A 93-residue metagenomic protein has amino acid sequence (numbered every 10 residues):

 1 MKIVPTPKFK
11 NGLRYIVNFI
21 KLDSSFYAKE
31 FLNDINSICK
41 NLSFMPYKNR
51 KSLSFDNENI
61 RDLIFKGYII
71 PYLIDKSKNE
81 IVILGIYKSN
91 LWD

Functional and structural regions predicted by a protein language model:
M1-K2, D93: Absolute protein N-terminus
K2-N59, S77: Basic, Lys/Arg-enriched alpha-helical interface segments
F65-I69, L73-D93: Enriched for short, Lys/Arg-rich terminal
